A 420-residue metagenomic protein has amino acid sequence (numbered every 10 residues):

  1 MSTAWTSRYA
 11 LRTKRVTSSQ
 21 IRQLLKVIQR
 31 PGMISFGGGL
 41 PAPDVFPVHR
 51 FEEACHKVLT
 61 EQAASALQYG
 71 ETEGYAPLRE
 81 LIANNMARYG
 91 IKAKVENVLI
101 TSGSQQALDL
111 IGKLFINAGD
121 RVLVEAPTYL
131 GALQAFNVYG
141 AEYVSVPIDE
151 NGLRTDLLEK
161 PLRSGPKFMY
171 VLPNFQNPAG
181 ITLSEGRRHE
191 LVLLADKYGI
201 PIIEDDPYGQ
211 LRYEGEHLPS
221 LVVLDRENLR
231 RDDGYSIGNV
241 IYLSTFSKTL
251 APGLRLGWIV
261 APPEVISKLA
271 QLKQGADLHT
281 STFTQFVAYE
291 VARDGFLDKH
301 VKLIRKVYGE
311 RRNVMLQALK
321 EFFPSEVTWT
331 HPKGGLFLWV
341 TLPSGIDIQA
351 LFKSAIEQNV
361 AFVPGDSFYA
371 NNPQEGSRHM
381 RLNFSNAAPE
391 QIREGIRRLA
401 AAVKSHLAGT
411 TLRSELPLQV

Functional and structural regions predicted by a protein language model:
M1-S2, Y235-S236, E357, P373-V420: PLP-dependent enzyme catalytic core of the Aspartate aminotransferase-like
S2-E71, E357-V360, L382: N-terminal "arm"/small-domain region of PLP-dependent enzymes with the aminotransferase-like
L24, F36, F51, I82 (+12 more regions): Generic structural signal for small/hydrophobic residues in well-ordered secondary structure, especially within
L59-G199, I203, G209-G234, I241 (+4 more regions): Conserved core of the PLP fold type I
P77, K268-Q271, K302-V314, E394: A non-catalytic, amphipathic alpha-helix used as a structural packing/dimerization or gating element in enzyme scaffolds
N228-K306: Conserved core segment of the aminotransferase class I/II
V265-I266, A270, V340-R381, E394: Conserved C-terminal alpha-helix-loop-beta "cap" of PLP-dependent enzymes that closes/shapes the active-site mouth
Y289, K306-L316, T328-T341, L351: Conserved glycine-rich beta-strand-loop-beta hairpin in the small C-terminal domain of fold type I
